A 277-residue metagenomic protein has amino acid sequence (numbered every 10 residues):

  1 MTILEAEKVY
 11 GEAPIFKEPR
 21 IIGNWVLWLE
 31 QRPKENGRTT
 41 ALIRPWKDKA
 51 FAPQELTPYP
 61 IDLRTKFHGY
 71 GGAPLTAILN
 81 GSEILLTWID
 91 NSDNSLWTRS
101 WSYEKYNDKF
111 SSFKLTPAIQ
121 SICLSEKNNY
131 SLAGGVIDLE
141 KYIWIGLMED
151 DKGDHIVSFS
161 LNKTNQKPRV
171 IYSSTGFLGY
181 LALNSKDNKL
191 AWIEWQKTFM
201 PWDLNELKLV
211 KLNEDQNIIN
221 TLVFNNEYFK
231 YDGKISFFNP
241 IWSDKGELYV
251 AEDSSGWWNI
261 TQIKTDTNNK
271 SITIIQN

Functional and structural regions predicted by a protein language model:
T2-I43, R64-T76: Beta-strand-rich domains and repeat architectures in extracellular enzymes and scaffolds, especially beta-propellers
T2-Y10, Q54-T65, S111-S125, K167-Y172 (+2 more regions): A short beta-strand motif characteristic of beta-propeller blades
I21-G23, I78-S82, D138-E140, S185-K186 (+1 more regions): Residue-level detector of Asp-centered blade-edge/turn motifs that repeat once per structural unit in beta-propeller
V26, I84-L86, W144, L190 (+1 more regions): Hydrophobic beta-strand positions that form the internal "hydrophobic ladder" of WD40/Gbeta-like beta-propeller blades
E30-T40, D62-G69, W88-W97, L124-S131 (+6 more regions): A flexible loop/linker signature enriched in serine peptidases of the S9 family
L42-P45, I156-N162, N205-E214, Q262-T265: Beta-propeller blade signature
W46-L56, T98-F113, N162: Surface-exposed loop/turn elements that mediate protein-protein interactions on large endomembrane-trafficking
